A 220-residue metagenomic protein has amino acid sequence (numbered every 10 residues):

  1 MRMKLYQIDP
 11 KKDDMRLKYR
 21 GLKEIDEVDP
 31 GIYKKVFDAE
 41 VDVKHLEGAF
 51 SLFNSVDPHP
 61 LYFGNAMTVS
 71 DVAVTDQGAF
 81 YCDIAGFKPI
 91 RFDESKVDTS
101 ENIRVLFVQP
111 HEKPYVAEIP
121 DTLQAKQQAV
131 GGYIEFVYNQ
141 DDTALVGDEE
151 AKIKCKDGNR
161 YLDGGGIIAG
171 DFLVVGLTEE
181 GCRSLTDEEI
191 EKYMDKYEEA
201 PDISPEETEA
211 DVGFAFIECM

Functional and structural regions predicted by a protein language model:
M1-K44: Extended boundary segments
P30-V74: Short, conserved turn/kink motifs that form compact alpha/beta structural patches or helix kinks used as
G64-E94, G170-F172, G176-K196: Short, compact, well-ordered microdomains
F92-R104, S204-T208: Low-complexity, Pro/Thr/Ser/Gly/Ala-rich linker/spacer regions in secreted, extracellular modular proteins
A117-P120: Short, contiguous acidic and Ser/Thr-rich linear segments
D142-G164: Short, structured protein-protein interaction patches enriched in aromatics and acidic/basic residues, typified by
E207-M220: Non-Sec secretion/translocation targeting segments of pathogen effectors
